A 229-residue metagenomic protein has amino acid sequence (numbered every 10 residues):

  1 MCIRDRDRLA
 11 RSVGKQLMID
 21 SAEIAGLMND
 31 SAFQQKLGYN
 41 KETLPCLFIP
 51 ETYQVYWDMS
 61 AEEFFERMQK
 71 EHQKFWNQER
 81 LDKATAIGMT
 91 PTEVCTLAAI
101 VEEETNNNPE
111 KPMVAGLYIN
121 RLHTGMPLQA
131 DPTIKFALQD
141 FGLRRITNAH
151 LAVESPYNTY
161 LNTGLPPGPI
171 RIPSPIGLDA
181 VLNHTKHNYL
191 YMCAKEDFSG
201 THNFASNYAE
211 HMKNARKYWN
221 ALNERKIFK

Functional and structural regions predicted by a protein language model:
M1-I3: Short, small-residue-biased leader/transition segments that mark boundaries at the very start of proteins
D5-R6, S60: Short, structural beta-strand-to-alpha-helix junction motif
M18-A22, G26, F33-K229: Bacterial extracytoplasmic/cell-wall-associated proteins, especially those involved in peptidoglycan
